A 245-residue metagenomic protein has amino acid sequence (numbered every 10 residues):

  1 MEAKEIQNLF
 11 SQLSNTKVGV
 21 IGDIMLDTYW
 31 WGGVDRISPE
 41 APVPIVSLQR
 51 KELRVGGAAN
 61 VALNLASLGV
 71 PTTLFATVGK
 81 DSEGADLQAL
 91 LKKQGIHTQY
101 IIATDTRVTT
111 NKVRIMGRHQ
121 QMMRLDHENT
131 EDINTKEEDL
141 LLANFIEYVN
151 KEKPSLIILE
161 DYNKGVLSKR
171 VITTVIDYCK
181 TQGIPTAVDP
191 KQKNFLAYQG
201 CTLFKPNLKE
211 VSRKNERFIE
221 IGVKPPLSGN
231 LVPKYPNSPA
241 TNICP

Functional and structural regions predicted by a protein language model:
M1-D35, R50-A59, L63-P245: Ribokinase/PfkB-type carbohydrate-kinase core domain
S38-P39: Glycine-rich N-terminal loop/short-helix segment of MobA-like nucleotidyltransferase
P42-Q49: Divalent-cation-assisted or electrostatically stabilized phosphate/pyrophosphate-binding catalytic cores
